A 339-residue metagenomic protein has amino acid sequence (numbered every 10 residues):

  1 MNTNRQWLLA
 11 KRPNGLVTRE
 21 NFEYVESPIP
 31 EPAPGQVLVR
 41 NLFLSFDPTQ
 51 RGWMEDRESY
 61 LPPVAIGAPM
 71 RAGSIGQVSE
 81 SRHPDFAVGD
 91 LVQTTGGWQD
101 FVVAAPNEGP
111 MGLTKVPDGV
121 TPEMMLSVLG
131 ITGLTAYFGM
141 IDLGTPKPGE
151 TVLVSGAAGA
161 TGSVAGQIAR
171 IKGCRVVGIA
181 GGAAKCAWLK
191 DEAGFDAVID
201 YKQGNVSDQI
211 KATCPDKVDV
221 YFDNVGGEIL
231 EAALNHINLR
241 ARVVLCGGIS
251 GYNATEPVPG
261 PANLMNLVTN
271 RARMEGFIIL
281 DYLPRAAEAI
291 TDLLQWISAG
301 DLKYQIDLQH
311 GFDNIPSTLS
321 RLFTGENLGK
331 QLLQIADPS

Functional and structural regions predicted by a protein language model:
N2-W7, D301-L308, P316-S339: C-terminal capping/lid region of NAD(P)-dependent oxidoreductase domains
P28-F46, E55-W98: Glycine-rich beta-strand-centered segment in the early N-terminal region that forms part of a ligand/cofactor-binding
A72-Q77, P84, V88-G156: NAD(P)H dinucleotide-binding glycine-rich loop of Rossmann-like/cofactor-binding domains, especially the beta1-alpha1
Q93, L153, I199, Y221-F222: N-terminal Rossmann-like NAD(P) cofactor-binding module of classical short-chain dehydrogenase/reductase
Q99-D100, G181-D191, V206, V258-L264: Short, glycine/polar-rich helix-capping loops at beta-to-alpha or helix-loop-helix junctions that flank or form
L126-G204: Mid-domain Rossmann-like dinucleotide-binding core that forms the NAD(H)/NADP(H) cofactor-binding site
V206-P215: Short amphipathic alpha-helix with an adjacent loop that forms part of the alpha/beta core around
E228-L302, I335-S339: Glycine-rich phosphate-binding loop and adjacent beta-alpha segment of Rossmann(oid) nucleotide-cofactor-binding
